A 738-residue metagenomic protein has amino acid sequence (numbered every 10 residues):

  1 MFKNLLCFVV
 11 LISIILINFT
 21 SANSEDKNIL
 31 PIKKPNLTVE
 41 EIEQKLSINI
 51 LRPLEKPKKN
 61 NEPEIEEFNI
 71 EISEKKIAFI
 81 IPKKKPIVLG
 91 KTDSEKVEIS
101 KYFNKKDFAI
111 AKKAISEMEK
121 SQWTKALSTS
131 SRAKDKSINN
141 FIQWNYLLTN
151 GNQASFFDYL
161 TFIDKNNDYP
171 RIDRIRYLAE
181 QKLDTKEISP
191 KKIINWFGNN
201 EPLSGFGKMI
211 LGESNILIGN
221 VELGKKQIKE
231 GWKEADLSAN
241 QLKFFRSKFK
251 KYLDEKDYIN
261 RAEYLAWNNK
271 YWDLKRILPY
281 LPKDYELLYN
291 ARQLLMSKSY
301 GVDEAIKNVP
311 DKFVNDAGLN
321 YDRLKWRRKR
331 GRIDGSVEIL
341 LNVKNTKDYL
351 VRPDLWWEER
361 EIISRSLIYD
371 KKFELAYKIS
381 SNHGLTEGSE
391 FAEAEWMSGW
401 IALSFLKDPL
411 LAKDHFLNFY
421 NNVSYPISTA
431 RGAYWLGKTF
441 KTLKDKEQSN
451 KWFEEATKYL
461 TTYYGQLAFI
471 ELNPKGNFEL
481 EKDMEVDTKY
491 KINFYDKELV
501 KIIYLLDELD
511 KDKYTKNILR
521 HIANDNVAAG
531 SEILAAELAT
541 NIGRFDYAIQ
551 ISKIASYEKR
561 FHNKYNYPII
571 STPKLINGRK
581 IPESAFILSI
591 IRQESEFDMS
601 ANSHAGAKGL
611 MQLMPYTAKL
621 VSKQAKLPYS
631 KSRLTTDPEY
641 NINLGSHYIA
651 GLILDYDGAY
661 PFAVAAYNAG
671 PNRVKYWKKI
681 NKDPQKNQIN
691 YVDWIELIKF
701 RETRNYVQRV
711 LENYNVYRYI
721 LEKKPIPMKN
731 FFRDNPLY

Functional and structural regions predicted by a protein language model:
F2-E25: Classical Sec-dependent N-terminal signal peptides that target proteins to the secretory pathway
A22-K84, V88: N-terminal propeptides/low-complexity segments immediately following signal peptides in secreted or periplasmic proteins
K96-F103, L127-S137, L148-G151, L160-P170 (+14 more regions): Solenoid-like repeat scaffolds
I110, Q143, R176-A179, K208 (+8 more regions): TPR repeat positional signature
E117, N150, L183, N215 (+8 more regions): Residue at a conserved register position within TPR or TPR-like alpha-solenoid repeats
K120, T149, K186, I218 (+7 more regions): Structural motif corresponding to the intra-repeat A-B loop/turn of tetratricopeptide repeats
W144-Y146, F157-K165, Y177, K307 (+14 more regions): Catalytic glycan-binding domains that act on GlcNAc-containing polysaccharides
